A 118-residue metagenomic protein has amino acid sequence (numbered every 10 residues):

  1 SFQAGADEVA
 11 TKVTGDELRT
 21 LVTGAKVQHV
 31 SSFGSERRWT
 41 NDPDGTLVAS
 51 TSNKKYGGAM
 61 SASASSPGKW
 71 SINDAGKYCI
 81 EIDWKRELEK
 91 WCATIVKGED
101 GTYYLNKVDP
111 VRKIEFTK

Functional and structural regions predicted by a protein language model:
F2-K69, N73-K118: Lipid interaction determinants
